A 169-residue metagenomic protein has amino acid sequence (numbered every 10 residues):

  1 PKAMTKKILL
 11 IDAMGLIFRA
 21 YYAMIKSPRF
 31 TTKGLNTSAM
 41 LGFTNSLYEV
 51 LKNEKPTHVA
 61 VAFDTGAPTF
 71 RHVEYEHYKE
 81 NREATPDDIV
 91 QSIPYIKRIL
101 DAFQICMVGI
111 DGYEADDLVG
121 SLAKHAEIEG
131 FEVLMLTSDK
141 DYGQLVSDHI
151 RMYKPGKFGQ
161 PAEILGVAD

Functional and structural regions predicted by a protein language model:
M4-L136, K140-P161: Noncatalytic, basic helical substrate-engagement surface that gates or grips nucleic-acid strands
G159-D169: A short, charged helix-loop
